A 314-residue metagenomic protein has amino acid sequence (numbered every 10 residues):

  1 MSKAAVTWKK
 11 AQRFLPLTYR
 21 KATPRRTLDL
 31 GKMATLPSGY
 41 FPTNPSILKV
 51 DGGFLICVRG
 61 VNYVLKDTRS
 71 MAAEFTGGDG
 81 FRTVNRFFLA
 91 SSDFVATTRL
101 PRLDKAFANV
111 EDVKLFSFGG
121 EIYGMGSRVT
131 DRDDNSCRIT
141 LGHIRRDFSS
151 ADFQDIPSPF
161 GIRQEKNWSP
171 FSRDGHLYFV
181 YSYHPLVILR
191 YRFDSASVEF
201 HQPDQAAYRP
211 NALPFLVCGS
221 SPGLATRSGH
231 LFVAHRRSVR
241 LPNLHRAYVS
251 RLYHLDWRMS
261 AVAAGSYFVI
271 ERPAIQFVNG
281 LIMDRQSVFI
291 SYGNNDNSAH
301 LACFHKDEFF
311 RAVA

Functional and structural regions predicted by a protein language model:
S2-A314: Beta-propeller domains
